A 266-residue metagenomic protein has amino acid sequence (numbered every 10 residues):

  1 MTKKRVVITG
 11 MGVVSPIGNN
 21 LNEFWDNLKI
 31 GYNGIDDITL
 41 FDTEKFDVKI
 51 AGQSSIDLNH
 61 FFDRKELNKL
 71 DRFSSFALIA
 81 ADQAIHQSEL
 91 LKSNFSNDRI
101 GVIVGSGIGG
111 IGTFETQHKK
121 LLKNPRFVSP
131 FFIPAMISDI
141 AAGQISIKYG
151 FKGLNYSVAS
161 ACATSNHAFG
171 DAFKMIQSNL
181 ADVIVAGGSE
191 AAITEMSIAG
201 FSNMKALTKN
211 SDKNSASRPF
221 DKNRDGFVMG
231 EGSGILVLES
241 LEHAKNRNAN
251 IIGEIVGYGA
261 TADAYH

Functional and structural regions predicted by a protein language model:
T2-G34: N-terminal phosphate-binding or glycine-rich loops at protein starts, especially the Walker A/P-loop of NTPases
R5-T9, Y32, D36, D212-H266: Condensing-enzyme catalytic core mediating Claisen C-C bond formation in acyl metabolism
V6-I8, R99-I103, D182-A186, S217 (+1 more regions): Short glycine-aspartate micro-motif
I8, K29-S160, S189-I198: Conserved beta-ketoacyl condensing-enzyme motif
V13-G18, R64-D82, V128-I137, N155-G170 (+2 more regions): Active-site pocket-shaping loop/turn-to-helix segments
N22-K29, F114-R126, M175-S178, I198-S211: A glycine- and small-aliphatic-rich helix-loop capping segment at beta-alpha/alpha-beta transitions that lines
A77-L90, A141, S146-Y149, N155-E190 (+1 more regions): Active-site-proximal alpha-helical scaffold in enzymes
L180-D225, Y258-H266: Acyl-CoA/ACP chain-elongation machinery
